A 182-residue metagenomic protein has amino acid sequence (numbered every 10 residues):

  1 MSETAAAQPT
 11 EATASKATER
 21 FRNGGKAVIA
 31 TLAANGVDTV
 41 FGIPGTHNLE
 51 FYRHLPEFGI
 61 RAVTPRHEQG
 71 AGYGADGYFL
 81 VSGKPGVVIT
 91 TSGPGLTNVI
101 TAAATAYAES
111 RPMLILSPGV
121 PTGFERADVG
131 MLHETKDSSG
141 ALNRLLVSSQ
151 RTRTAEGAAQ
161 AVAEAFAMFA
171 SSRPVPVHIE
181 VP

Functional and structural regions predicted by a protein language model:
S2-P182: N-terminal alpha/beta PP-like core and its mobile active-site loop of ThDP/TPP-dependent enzymes
